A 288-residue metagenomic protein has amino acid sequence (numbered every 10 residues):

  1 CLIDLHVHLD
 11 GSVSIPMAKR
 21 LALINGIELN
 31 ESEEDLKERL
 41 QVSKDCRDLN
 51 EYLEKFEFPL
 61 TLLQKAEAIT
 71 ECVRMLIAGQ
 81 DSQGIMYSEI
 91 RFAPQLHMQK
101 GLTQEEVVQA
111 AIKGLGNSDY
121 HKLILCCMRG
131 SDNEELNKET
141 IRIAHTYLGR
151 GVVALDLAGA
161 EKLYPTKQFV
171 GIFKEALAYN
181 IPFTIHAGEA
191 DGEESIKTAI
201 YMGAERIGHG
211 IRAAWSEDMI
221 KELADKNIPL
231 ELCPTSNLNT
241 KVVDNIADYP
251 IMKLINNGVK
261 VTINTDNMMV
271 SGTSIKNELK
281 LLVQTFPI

Functional and structural regions predicted by a protein language model:
C1-I181, A190-S195, Y201, E205-R206 (+2 more regions): Metal-cofactor-binding active-site regions of metalloenzymes
F183-I185: Conserved hydrophobic beta-strand within the GNAT/NAT acetyltransferase core sheet that lines the active-site cleft
